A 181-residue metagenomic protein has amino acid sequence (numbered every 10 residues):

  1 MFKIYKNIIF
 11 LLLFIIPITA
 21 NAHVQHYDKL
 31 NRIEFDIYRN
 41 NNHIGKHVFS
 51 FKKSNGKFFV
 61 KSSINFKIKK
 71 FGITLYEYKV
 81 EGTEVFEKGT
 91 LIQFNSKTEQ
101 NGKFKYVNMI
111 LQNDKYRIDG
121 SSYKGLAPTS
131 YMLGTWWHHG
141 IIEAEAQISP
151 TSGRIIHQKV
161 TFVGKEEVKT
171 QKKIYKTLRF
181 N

Functional and structural regions predicted by a protein language model:
M1-I9: Bacterial N-terminal signal peptides that target proteins for export
I9-P17: Bacterial N-terminal signal peptides
A20-V24: Boundary at the C-terminal end of the N-terminal hydrophobic targeting segment
Y27-Q112: N-terminal mature ectodomain segment of secretory-pathway/periplasmic proteins
D28-L30, N95-T177, N181: Solvent-exposed helix/loop surface patches that form functional interfaces
